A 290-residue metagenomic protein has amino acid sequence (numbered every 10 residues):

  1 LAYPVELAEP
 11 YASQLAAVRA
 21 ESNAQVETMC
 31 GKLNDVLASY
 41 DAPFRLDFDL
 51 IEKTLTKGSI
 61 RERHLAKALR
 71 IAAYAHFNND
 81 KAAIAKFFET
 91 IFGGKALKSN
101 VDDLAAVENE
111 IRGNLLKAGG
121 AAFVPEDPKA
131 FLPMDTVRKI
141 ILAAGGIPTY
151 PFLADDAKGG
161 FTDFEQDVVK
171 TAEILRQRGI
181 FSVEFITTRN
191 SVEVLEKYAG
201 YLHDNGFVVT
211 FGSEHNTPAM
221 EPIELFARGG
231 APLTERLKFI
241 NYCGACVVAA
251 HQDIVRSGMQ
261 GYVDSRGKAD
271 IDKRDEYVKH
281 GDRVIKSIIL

Functional and structural regions predicted by a protein language model:
L1-A8, L104-N114, A121, P125 (+1 more regions): Charged catalytic cores and adjacent phosphate/nucleic-acid-binding surfaces used for phosphate/nucleic-acid chemistry
L1-R45, N78, Q177-V192, E196: Active-site gating/metal-coordination segments in enzymes
Q14, K32, V36, A68 (+3 more regions): Residues that form generic nucleotide/phosphate-binding pockets
R19, A24-A68, V263-L290: Charge-patterned, long linear interaction tracts outside catalytic cores
C30, S39-V124: Hydrophobic, aromatic-enriched interface-forming segments
